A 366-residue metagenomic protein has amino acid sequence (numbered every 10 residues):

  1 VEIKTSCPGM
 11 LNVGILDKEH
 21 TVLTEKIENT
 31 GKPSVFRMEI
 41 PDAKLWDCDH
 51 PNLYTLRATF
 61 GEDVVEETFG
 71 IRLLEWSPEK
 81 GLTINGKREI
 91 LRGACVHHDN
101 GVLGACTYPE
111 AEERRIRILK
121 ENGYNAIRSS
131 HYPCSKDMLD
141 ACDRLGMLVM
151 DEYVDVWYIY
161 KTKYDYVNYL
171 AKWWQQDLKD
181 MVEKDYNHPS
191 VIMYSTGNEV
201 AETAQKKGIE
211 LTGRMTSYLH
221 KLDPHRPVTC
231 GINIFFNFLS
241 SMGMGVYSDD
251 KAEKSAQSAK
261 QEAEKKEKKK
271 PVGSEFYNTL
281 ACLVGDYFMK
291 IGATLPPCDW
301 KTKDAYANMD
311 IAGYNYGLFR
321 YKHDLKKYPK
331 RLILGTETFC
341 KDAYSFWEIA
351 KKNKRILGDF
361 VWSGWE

Functional and structural regions predicted by a protein language model:
V1-K136, D140-A141, L145-G146, D177 (+4 more regions): Secreted/periplasmic carbohydrate-active enzymes, especially glycoside hydrolases
I116-I118, A126-E366: Substrate-binding/catalytic cleft of secreted carbohydrate-active enzymes, primarily glycoside hydrolases
